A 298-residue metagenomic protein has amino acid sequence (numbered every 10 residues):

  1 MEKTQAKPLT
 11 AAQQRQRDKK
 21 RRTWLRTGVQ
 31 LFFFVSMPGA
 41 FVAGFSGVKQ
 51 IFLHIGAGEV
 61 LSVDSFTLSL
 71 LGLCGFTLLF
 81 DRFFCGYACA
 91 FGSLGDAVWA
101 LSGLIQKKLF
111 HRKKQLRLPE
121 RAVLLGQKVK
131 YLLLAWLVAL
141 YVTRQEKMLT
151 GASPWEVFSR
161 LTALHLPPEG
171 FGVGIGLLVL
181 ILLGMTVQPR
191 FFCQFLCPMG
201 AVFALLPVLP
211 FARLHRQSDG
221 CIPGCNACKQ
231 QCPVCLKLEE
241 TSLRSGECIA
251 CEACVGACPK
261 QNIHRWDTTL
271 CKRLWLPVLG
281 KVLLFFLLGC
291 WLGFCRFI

Functional and structural regions predicted by a protein language model:
M1-Q230, V234, L238, G246 (+1 more regions): Non-ligating segments of multi-cofactor redox enzymes
I249: Short alpha-helical catalytic segment bearing the HExxH-like zincin motif of zinc-dependent metalloproteases
